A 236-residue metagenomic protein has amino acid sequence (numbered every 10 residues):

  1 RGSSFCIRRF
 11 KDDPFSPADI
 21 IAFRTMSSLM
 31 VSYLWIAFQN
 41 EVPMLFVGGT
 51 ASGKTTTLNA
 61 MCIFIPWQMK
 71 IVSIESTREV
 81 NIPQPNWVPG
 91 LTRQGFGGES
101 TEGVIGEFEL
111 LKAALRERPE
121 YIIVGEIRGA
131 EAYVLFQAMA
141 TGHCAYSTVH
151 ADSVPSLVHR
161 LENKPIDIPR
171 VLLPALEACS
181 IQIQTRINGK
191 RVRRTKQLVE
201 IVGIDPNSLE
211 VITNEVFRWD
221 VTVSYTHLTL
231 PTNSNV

Functional and structural regions predicted by a protein language model:
R1-P43: P-loop NTP-binding catalytic core
V31, W35, E41-V47, A60-T185: Switch/coupling sub-region of P-loop NTPases
T50: The conserved Walker
G53: Conserved glycine(s) of the Walker
T57: Hydrophobic positions on the alpha1 helix immediately C-terminal to the Walker A/P-loop
V171-P206: Phosphate-binding/switch region of NTP-binding enzymes
V202-Y225: Non-catalytic accessory segments flanking P-loop/AAA+ NTPase cores
T226-T232: Conserved small/polar residues in nucleotide/adenosyl-binding loops
